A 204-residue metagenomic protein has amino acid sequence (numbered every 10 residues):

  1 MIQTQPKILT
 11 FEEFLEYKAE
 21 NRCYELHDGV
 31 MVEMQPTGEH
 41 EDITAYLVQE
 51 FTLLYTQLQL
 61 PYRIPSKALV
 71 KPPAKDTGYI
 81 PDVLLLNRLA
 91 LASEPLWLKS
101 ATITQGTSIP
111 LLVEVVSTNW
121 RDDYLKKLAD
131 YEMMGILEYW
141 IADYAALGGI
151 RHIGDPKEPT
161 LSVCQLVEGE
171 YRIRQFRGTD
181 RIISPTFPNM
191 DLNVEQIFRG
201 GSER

Functional and structural regions predicted by a protein language model:
M1-R204: Gly/Pro/Ser/Thr-rich low-complexity, intrinsically disordered segments predominantly at protein N-termini
